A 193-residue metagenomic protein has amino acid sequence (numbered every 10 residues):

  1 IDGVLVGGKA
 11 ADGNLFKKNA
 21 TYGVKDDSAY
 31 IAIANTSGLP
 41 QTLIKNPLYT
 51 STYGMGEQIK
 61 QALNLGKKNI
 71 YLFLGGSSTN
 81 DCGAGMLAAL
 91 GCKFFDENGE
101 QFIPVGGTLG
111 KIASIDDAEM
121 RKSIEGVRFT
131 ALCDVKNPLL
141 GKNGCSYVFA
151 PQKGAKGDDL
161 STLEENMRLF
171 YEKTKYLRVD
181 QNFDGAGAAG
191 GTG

Functional and structural regions predicted by a protein language model:
I1-L74, S78-G193: N-terminal loops that bind phosphate or other acidic moieties and the adjacent beta-alpha structural core
